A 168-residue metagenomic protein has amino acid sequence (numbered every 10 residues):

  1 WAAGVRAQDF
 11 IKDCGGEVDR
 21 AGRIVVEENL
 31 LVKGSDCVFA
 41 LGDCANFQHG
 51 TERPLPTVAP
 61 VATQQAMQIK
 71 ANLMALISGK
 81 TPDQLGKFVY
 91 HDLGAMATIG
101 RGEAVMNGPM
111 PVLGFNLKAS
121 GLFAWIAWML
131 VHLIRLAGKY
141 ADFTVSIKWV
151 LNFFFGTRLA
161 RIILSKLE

Functional and structural regions predicted by a protein language model:
W1-M67, A71: FAD-site-proximal beta/loop scaffold in flavoenzymes
A71-E168: C-terminal, flexible cofactor-proximal segment of oxidoreductases
